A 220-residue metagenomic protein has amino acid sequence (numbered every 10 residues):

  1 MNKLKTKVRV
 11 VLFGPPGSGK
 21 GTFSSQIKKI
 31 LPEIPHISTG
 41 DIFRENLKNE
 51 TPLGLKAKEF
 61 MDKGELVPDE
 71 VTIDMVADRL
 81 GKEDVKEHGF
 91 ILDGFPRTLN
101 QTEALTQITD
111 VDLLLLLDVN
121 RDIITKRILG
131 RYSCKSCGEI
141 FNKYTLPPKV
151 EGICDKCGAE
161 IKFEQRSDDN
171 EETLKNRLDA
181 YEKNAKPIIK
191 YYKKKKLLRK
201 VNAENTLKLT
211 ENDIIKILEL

Functional and structural regions predicted by a protein language model:
M1-L220: Glycine-rich phosphate-binding loop of ATP-dependent small-molecule kinases
